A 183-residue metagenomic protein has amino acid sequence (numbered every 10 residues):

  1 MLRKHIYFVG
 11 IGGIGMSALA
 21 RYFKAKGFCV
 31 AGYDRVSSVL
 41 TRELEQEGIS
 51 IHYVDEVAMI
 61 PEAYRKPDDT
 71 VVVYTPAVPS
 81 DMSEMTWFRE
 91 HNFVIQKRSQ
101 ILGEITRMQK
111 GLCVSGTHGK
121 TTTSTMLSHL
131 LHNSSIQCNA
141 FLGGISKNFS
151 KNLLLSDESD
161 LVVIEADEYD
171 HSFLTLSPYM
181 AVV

Functional and structural regions predicted by a protein language model:
M1-K97, I101: N-terminal leader/targeting and accessory segments in enzymes
L2, Y22-A25, I60-Y64, P76-V183: Phosphate-binding loop of NTP-binding sites
